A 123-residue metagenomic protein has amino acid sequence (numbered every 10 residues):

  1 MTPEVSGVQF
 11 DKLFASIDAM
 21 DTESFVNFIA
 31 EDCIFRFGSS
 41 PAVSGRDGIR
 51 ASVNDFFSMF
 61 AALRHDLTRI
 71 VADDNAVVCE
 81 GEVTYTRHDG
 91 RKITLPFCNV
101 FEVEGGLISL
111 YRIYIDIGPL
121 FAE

Functional and structural regions predicted by a protein language model:
M1-E31: Short, low-complexity N-terminal intrinsically disordered segments enriched in polar/charged residues
M1-E4, V8, S40-D47, K92: Residues at secondary-structure transition points
M1-T2, A51-E123: A beta-strand edge to alpha-helix "cap/lid" segment located at domain peripheries
V8, E23, C33, V83 (+1 more regions): Intrinsically disordered, low-complexity segments enriched in small/polar residues
F10-D11, F35-S39, R87: Residues at structural and domain junctions
T22-D74: A solvent-exposed, acidic/Ser-Thr-rich amphipathic alpha-helical stretch
